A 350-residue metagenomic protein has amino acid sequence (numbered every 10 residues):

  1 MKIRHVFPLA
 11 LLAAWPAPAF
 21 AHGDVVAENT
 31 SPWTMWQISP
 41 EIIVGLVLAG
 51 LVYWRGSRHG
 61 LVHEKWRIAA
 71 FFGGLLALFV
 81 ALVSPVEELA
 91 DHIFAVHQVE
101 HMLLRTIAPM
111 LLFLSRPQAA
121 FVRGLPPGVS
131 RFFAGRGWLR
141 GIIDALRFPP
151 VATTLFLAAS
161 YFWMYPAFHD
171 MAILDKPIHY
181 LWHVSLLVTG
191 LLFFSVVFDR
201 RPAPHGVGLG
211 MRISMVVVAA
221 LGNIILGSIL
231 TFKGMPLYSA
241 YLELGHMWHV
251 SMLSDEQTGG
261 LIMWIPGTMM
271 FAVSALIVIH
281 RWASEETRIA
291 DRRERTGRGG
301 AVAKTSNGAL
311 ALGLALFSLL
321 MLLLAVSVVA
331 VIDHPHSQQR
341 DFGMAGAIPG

Functional and structural regions predicted by a protein language model:
K2-H5, P18-G350: Alpha-helical membrane segments of multi-pass proteins
A10-F20: Hydrophobic h-region of N-terminal signal peptides that target proteins for export in Gram-negative bacteria
